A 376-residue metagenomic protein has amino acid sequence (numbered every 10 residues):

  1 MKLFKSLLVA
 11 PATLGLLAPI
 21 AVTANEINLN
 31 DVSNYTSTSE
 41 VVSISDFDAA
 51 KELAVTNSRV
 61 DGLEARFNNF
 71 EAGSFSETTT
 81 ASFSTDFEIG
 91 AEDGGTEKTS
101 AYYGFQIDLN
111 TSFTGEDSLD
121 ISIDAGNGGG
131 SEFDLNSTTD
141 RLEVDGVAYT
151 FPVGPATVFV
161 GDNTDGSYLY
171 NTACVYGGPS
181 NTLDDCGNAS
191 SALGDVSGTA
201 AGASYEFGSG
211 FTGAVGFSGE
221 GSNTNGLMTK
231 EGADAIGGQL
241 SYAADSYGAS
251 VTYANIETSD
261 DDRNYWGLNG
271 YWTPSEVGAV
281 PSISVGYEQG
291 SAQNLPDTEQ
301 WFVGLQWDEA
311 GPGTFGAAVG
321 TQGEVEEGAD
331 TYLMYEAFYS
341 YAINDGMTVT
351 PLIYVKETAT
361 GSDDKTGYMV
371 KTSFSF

Functional and structural regions predicted by a protein language model:
K2-D165, D184-S222, E231-D234, G238-D245 (+6 more regions): Beta-barrel outer-membrane channel/assembly domains of diderm bacteria
Y170-C174: Outer-membrane beta-barrel and related beta-rich outer-membrane complex signature in Gram-negative bacteria
V175-P179, G367-M369: Flexible, surface-exposed loop regions and adjacent strand-edge segments of Gram-negative outer-membrane beta-barrel
N225: Surface-exposed cleft-lining segments at the edges of enzyme active sites
